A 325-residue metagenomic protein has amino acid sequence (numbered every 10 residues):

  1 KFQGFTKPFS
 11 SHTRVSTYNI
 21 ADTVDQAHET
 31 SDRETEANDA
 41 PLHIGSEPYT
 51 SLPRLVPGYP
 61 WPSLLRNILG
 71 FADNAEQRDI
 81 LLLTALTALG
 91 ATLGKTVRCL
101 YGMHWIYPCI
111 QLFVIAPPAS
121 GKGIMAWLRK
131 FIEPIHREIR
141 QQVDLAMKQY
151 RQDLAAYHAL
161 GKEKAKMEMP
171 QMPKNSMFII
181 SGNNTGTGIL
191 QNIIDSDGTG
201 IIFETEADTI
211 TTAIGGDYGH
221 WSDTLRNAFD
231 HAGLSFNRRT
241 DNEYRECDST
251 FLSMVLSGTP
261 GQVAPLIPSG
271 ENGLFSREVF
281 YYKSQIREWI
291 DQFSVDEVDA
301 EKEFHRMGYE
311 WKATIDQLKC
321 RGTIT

Functional and structural regions predicted by a protein language model:
K1-D32: Modules that initiate DNA replication and primer synthesis
Q26-T325: Phosphate-handling catalytic cores of nucleic-acid transaction enzymes
